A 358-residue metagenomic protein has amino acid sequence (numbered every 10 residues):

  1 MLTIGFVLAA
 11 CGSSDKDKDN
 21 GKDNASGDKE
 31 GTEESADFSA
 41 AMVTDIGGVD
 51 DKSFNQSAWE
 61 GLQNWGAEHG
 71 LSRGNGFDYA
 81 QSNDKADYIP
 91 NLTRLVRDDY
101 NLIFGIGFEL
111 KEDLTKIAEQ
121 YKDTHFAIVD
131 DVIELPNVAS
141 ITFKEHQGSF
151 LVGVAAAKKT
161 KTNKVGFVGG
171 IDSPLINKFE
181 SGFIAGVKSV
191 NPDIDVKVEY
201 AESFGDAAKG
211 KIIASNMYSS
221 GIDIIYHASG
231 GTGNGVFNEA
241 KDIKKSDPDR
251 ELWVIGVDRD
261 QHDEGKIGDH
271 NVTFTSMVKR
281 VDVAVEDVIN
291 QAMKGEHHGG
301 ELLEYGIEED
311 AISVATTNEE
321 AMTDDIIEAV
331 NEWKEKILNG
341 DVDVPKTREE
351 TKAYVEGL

Functional and structural regions predicted by a protein language model:
M1-T3: Sec-dependent N-terminal signal peptides
V7-A10: C-terminal motif of bacterial Sec signal peptides marking the signal peptidase cleavage site
G12-D15: Bacterial signal peptide processing site
D19-L358: A residue-level marker of the well-folded mature domains of exported/periplasmic proteins
